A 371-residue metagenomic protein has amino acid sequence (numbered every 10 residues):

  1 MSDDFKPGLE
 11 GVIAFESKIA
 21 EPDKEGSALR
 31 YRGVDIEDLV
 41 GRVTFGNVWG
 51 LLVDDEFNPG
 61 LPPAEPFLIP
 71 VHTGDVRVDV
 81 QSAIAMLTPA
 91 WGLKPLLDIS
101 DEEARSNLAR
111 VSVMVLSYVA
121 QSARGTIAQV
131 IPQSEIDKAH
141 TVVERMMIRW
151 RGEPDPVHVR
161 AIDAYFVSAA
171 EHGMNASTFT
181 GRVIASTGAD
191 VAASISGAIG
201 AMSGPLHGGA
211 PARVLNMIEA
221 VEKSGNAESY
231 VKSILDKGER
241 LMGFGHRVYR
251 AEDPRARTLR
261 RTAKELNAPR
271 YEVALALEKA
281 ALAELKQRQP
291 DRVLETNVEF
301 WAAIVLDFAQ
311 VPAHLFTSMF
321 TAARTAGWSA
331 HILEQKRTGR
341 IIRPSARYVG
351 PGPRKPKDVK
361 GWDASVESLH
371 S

Functional and structural regions predicted by a protein language model:
M1-S371: Hydrophobic alpha-helical bundle cores within soluble ligand-binding/oligomerization subdomains
